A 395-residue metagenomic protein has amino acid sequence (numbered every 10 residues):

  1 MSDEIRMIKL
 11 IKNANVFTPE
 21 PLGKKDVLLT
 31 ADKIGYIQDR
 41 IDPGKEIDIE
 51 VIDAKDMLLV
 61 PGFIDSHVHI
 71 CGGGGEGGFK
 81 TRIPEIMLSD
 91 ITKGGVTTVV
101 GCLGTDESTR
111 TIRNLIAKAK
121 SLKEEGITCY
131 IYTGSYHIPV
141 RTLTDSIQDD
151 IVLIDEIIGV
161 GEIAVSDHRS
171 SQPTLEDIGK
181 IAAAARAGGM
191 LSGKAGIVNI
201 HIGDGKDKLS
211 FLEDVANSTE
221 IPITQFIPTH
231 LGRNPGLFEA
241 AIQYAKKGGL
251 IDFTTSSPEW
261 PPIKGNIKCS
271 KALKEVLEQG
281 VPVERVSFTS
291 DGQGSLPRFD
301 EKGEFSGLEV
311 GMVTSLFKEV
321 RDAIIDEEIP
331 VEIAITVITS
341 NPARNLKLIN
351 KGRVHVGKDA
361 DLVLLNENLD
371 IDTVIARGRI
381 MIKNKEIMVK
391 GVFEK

Functional and structural regions predicted by a protein language model:
M1-K9, V16-V60, I387: Histidine-rich, glycine-flanked metal-binding segment
A14, D32, D56, H67 (+8 more regions): Divalent metal-coordination and catalytic microenvironments
A31, V354-K395: C-terminal cap of metal-dependent C-N hydrolases
P43, A54-A117: Metal-associated gating/positioning segment near the N- to mid-region
G74, G78-T81, I86-G101, D150-S171 (+5 more regions): Active-site gating loops and adjacent loop-to-helix segments of metal-dependent hydrolytic enzymes
I86-P139, I154-H168, M190-D204, T224-T229: Divalent metal-dependent hydrolysis catalytic cores, especially in the metallo-beta-lactamase
A183-P297, F305-S306: Active-site core of metal-dependent hydrolases
E278-L365: His/Asp/Glu-enriched, well-ordered alpha-helical/loop segment that forms or immediately abuts the divalent-metal
